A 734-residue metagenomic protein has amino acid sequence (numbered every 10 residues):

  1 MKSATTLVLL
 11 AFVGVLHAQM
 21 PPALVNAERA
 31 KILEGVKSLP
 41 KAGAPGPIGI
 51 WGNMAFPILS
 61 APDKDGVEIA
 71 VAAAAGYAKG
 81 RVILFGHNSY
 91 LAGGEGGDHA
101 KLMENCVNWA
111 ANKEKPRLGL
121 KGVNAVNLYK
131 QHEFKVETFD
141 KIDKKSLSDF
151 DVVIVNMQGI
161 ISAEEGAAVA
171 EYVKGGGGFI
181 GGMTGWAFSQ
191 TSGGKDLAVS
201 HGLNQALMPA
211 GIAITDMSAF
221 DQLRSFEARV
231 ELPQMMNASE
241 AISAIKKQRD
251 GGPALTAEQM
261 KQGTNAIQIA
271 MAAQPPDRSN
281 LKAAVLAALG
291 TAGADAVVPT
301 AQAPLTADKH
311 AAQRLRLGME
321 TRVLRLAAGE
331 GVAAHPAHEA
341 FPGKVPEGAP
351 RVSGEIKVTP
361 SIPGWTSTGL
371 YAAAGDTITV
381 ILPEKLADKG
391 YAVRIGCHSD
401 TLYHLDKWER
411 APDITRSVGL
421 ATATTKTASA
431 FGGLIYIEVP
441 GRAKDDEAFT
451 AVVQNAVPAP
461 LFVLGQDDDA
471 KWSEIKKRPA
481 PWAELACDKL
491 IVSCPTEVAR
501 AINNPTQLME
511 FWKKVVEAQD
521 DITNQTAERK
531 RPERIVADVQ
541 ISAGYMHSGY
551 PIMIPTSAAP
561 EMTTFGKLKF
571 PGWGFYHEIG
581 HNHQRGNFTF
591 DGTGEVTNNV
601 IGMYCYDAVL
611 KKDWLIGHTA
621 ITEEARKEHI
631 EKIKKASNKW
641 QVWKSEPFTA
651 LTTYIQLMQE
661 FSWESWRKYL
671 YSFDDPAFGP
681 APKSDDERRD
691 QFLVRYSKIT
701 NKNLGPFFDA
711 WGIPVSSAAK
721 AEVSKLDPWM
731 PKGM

Functional and structural regions predicted by a protein language model:
V13-V15: N-terminal signal peptide c-region/cleavage motif recognized by signal peptidases
Q19-R29, K41-I50, S60-V71, K79 (+4 more regions): Helical hinge/lid and interdomain linker segments adjacent to catalytic or ligand-binding clefts that mediate domain
G66-A78, P481-E484, Y696: Short, surface-exposed beta-strand/loop micro-motifs that present aromatic residues
A219-F220, F226-P336, P481-R500, M509-W512 (+1 more regions): Activation corresponds to long, low-complexity, non-globular regions
S239-Q262, Q268, V492, A625-A719: Active-site-proximal alpha-helical
A283, G293-K344, A349-S353, D685-M734: Beta/coil-rich, acidic/histidine-enriched accessory regions frequently appended to metallopeptidases
A327-A459: Beta-strand-enriched, solvent-exposed domains that form extended recognition/catalytic surfaces
W472-S473, P481-Q659: Catalytic cores of extracellular degradative/oxidative enzymes
